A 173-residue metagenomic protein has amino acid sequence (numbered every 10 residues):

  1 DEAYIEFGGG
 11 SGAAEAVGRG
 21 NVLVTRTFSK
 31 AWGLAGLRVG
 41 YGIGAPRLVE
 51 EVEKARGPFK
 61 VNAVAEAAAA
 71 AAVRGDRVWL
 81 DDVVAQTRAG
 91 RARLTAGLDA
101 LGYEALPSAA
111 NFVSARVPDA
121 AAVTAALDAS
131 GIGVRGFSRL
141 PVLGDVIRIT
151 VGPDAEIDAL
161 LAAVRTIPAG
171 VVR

Functional and structural regions predicted by a protein language model:
E2-A31: Active-site pre-lysine segment of PLP-dependent enzymes
N21-D99, Y103-E104: PLP-dependent aminotransferase class I/II
G36, A109, P141-D145: Short acidic/glycine-enriched loop/turn segments that link adjacent beta-strands
G44, A115-P118, V151-P153: Short beta-strand-to-loop capping motifs
V52, V123-A126, L160-A163: Hydrophobic side chains in well-ordered alpha-helices
T87-R88, A96-S130, I147: Conserved PLP-binding catalytic core of the aspartate aminotransferase-like
A129-S130, R139-R173: PLP-dependent enzyme catalytic core of the Aspartate aminotransferase-like
